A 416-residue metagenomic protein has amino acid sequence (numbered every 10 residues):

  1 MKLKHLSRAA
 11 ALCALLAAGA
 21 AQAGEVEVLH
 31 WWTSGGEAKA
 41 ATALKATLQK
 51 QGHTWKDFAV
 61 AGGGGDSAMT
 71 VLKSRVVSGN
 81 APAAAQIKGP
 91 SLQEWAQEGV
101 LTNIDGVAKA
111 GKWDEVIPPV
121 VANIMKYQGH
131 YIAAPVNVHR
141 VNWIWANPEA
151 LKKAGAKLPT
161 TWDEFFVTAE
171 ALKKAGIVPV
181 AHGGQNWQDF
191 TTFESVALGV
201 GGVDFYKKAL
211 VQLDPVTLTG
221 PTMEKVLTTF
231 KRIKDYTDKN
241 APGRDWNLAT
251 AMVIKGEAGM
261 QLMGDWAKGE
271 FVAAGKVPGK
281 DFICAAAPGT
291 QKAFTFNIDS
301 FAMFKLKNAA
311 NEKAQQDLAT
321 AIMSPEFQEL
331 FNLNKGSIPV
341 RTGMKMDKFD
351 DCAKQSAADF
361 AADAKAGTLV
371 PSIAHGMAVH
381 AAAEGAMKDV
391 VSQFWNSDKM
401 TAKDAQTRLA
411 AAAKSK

Functional and structural regions predicted by a protein language model:
A23-E98, V107-W113, L158, P242 (+3 more regions): Conserved N-terminal structural module of periplasmic/extracytoplasmic solute-binding proteins
G24, A46, K50-Q51, E149 (+4 more regions): Extracytoplasmic/periplasmic substrate-recognition and gating elements
S74-R75, A81-A83, W113-E149, V178-P179 (+2 more regions): A structural signal for short loop-to-beta-strand junctions that line the ligand-binding cleft of periplasmic/secreted
P90-N142, F166, T192-E194, G279: Hinge/lid segment of periplasmic solute-binding proteins
D105-P119, N123, G184, V200-K225 (+3 more regions): Short, solvent-exposed loop/beta-turn-alpha elements that line the ligand-binding surface or hinge of extracytoplasmic
Q128, I132-V136, F166-P215, A258: Extracytoplasmic/periplasmic solute-binding protein
A169-L172, Q212-P242: Glycine-centered hinge/linker elements that transmit conformational signals in sensory and ligand-binding systems
V340-M344, A357-A413: C-terminal capping/gating helix-and-loop segments adjacent to ligand/active sites or protein-protein/ligand interfaces
